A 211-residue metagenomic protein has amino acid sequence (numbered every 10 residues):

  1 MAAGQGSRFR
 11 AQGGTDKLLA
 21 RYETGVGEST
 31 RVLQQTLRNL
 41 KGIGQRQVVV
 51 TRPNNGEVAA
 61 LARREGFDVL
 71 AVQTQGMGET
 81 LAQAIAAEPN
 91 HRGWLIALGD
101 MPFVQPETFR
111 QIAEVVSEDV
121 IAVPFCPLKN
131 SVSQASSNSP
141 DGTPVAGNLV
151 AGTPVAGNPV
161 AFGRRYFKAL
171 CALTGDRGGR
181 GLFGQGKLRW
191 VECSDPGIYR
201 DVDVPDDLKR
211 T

Functional and structural regions predicted by a protein language model:
M1-N55: N-terminal glycine-rich phosphate-binding loop and ensuing alpha1 helix
T15, I43, R63-G66, G184-G186: Short, structured coil segments at secondary-structure junctions
R21, F103, A161, W190 (+1 more regions): Short aromatic/basic micro-patch
E23, D68-T74, V191: Short beta->alpha connector loops at strand-helix junctions that form conserved, small/polar/Pro-enriched
Q45-V48, R92-G93, K187: Residues at the starts of beta-strands that form the adenosine-phosphate
G56-A62: Acidic helix N-cap motif at the loop->helix transition within catalytic regions of sugar-transfer enzymes
V72-G142, A146-R164, K168-C171: Conserved beta-loop-beta/alpha segment of the NTase-like Rossmann-fold superfamily that binds/positions NTPs
K168-T211: Conserved alpha/beta core of the MobA/IspD/sugar-nucleotide pyrophosphorylase nucleotidyltransferase superfamily
